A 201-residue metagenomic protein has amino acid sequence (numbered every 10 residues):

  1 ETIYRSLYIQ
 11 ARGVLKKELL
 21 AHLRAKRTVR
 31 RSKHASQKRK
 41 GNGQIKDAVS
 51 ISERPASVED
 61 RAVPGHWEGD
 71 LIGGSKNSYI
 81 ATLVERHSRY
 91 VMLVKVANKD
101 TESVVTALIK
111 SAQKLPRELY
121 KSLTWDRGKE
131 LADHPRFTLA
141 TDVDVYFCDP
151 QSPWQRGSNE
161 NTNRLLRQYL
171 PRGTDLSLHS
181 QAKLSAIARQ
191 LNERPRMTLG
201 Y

Functional and structural regions predicted by a protein language model:
T2-E59: Basic, flexible linker segments flanking DNA-binding modules in nucleic acid-interacting mobile-element proteins
I3, G69-D70, R89, L123-D126 (+2 more regions): Short, conserved catalytic/metal-binding motifs centered on acidic residues
E59, L71-I72, K76-M92, L108: Short conserved beta-strand segments at catalytic cores or DNA/RNA-binding microdomains of nucleic-acid binding
A62-E68: Short Pro/Gly-enriched beta-strand edge/turn motifs at strand-loop
G73-K76, L93-R117: Active-site beta-loop-alpha junctions of metal-dependent nucleic acid enzymes, especially the RNase H-like/DDE
S88-M92, K114-Y120, Y169-L170: Short, surface-exposed connector motifs at secondary-structure boundaries
E118-D133, Q151: Acidic/histidine-rich, metal-coordinating catalytic segments
P135-Y201: Charged alpha-helix within mobile-element recombinases
